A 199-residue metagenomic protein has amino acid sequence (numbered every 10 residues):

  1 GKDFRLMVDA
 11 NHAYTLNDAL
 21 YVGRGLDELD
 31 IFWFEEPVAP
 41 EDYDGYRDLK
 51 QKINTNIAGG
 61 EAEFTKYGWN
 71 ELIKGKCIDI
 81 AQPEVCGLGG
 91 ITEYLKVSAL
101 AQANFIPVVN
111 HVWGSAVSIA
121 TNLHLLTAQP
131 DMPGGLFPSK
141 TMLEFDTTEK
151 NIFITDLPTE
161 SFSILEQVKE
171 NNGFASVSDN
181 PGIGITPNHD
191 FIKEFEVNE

Functional and structural regions predicted by a protein language model:
F4: Glycine-centered, small-residue-biased loops immediately flanking beta-strands in adenine/cofactor-binding cores
H12-T15: Conserved PLP phosphate-binding loop immediately N-terminal to the Schiff-base lysine helix in PLP-dependent enzymes
R24, D30, A39-F174: Shared catalytic-loop signature of beta/alpha-barrel
A175-E199: Extended hydrophobic packing segments that form well-structured cores
